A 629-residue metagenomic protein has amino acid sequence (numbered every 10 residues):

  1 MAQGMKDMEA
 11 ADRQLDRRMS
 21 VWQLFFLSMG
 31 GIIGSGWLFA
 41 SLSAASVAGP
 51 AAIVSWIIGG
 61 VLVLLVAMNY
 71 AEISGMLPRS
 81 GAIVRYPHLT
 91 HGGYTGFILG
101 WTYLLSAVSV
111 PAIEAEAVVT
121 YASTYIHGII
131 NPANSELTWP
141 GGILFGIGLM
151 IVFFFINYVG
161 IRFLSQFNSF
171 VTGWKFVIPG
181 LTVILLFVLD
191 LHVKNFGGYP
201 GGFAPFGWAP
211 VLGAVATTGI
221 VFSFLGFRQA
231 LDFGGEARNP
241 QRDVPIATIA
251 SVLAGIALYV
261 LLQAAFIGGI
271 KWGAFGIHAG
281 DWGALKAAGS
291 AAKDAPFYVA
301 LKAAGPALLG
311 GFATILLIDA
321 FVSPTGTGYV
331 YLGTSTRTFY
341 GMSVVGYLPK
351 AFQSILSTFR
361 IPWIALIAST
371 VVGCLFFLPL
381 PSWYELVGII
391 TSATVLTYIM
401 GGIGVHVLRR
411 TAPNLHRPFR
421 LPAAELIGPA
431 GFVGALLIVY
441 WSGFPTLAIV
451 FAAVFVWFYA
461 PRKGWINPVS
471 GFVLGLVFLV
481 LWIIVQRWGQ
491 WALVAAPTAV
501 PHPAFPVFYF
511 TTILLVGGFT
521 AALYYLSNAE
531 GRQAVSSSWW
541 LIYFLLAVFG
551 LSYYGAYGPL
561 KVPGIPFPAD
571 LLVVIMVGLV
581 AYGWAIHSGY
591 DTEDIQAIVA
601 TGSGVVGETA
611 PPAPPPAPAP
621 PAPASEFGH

Functional and structural regions predicted by a protein language model:
M1-L42, S46-A51, L64-M68, L77-S80 (+3 more regions): Membrane-interface "cap" regions at the ends of multi-pass membrane proteins
D16, F39-L137, G141, F145 (+2 more regions): Extracellular loop-to-transmembrane helix junctions
D16, V21, P140-I147, R238-R242 (+6 more regions): Loop-to-transmembrane helix boundary motifs in multi-pass membrane proteins
M19, Q23-L38, G146-V152, L186 (+3 more regions): Hydrophobic, membrane-embedded alpha-helices of multi-pass small-molecule transporters
R85-H88, G92, S123-N134, A247-Y329 (+2 more regions): TM-loop-TM module centered on a large, flexible mid-protein loop between adjacent transmembrane helices in multi-pass
Y125, N157, G173-F203, S223 (+2 more regions): Hydrophobic alpha-helical segments and their helix-loop junctions in multi-pass secondary transporters
G141-V193, L225, T248-L253, I390-I399 (+5 more regions): Membrane-interface loop-to-helix entry segments
I355-R360, Y398-L447, V456-W482, P506-Y509 (+1 more regions): C-terminal membrane-solvent junction of multi-pass transporters and transport-like membrane proteins
